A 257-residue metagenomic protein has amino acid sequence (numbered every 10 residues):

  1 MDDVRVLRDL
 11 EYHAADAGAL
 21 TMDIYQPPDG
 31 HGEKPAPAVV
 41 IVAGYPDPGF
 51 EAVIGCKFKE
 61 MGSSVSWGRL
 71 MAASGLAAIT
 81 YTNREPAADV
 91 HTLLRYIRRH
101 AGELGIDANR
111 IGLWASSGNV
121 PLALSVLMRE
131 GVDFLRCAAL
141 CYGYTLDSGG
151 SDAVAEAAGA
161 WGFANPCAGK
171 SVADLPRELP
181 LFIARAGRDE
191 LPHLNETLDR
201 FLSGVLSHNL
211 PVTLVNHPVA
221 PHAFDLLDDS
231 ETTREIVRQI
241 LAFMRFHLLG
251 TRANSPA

Functional and structural regions predicted by a protein language model:
M1-K34: N-terminal cap/lid segment of alpha/beta-hydrolase-fold proteins
E33-D47: Short beta-strand element of the alpha/beta-hydrolase
V53-A78: Short amphipathic alpha-helix adjacent to the substrate-entry channel of hydrolases
T92-K170: Primarily recognizes the serine-hydrolase "nucleophile elbow" in alpha/beta-hydrolase and SGNH/GDSL folds
A168-E178, E196: Conserved serine/cysteine hydrolase catalytic core
F182-A186: Short beta-strand/loop motif that positions the catalytic acidic residue of the alpha/beta-hydrolase fold
E190-R200: Conserved alpha/beta-hydrolase "acid-adjacent" motif
D199, L206-A257: C-terminal catalytic histidine-bearing segment of alpha/beta-hydrolase fold enzymes
